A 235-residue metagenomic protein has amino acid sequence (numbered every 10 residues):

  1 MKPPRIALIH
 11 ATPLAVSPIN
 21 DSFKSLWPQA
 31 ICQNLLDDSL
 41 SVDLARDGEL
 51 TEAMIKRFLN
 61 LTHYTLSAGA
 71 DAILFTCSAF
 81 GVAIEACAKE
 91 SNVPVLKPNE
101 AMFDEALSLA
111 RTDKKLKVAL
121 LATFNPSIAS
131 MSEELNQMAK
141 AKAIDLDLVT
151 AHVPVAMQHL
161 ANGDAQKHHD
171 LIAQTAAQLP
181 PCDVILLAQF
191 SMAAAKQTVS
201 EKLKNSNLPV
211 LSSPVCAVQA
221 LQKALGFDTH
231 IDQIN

Functional and structural regions predicted by a protein language model:
M1-N235: Non-catalytic structural scaffold of enzyme domains
